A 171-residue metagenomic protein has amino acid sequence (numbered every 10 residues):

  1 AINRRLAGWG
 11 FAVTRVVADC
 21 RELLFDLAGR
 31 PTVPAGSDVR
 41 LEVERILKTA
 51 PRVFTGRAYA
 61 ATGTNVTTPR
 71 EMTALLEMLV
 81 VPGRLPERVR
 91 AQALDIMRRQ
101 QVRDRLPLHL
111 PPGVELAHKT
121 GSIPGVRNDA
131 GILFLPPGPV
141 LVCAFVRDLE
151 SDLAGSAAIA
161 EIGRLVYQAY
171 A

Functional and structural regions predicted by a protein language model:
A1-L76: Mid-domain, small-residue-enriched loop/turn segments at the edges of structured enzyme/sensor domains
R57, A61-A171: Structured C-terminal helix/loop/strand segments within mature extracytoplasmic catalytic/sensor domains
